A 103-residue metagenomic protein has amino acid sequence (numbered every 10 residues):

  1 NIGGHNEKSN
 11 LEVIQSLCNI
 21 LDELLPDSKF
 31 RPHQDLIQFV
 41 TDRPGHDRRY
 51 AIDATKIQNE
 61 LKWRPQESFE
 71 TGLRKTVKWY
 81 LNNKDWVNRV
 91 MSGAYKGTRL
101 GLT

Functional and structural regions predicted by a protein language model:
N1-T103: C-terminal substrate-binding subdomain of Rossmann-fold SDR/epimerase-dehydratase oxidoreductases
